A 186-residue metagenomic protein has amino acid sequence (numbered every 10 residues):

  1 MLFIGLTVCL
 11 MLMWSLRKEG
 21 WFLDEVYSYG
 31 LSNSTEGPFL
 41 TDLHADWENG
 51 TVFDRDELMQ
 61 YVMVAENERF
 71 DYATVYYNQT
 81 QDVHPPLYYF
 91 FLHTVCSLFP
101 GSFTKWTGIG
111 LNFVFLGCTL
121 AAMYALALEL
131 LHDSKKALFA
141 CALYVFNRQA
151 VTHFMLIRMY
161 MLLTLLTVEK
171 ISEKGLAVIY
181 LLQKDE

Functional and structural regions predicted by a protein language model:
M1-L12, L16, L128-E129: Start-transfer (signal-anchor) and selected internal transmembrane alpha helices of multi-pass inner/ER membrane
L10-Y27, D42-T51: Helix-to-loop transition at the C-terminal end of transmembrane segments
N33-H84, C96-G101: Interfacial juxtamembrane loops and adjacent helix segments that form the catalytic/substrate-binding surfaces
Y76-Y77, Q81-F90, L98-C118: Loop-to-helix entry region of an early transmembrane alpha helix in multi-pass inner-membrane enzymes
W106, M123-F146, T164: Transmembrane-helix signature of polytopic, membrane-embedded enzymes that assemble or transfer cell-envelope glycans
V114-G117, M161-S172: Alpha-helical transmembrane segments of multi-pass membrane proteins
L130-L131, K170-D185: Membrane-interface transmembrane helices that cradle and orient dolichyl/undecaprenyl
M155-Y160: Short acidic/glycine- and proline-prone juxtamembrane loop motifs at membrane-interface regions of multi-pass membrane
